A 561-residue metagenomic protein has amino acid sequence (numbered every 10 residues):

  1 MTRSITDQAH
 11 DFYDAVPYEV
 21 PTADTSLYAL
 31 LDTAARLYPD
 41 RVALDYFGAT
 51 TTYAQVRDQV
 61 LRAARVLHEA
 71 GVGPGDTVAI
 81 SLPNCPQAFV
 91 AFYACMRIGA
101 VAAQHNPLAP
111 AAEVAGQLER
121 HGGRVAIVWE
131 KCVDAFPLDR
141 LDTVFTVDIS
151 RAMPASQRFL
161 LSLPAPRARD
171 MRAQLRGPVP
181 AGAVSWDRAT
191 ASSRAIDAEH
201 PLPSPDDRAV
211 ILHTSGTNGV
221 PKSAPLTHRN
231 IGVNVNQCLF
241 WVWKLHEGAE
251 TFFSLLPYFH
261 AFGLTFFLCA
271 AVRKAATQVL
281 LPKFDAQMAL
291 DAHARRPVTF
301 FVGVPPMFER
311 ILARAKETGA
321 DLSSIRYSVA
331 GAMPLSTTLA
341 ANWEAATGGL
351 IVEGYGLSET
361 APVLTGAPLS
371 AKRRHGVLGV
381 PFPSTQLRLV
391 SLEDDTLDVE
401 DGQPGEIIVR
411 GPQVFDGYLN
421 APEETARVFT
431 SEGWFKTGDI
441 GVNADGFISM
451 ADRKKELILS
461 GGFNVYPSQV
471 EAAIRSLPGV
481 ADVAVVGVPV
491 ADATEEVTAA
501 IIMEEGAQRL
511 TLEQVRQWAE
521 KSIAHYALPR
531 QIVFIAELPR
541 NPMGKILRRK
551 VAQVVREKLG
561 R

Functional and structural regions predicted by a protein language model:
T22-A23, D32, V42-C85, F89-Y93 (+1 more regions): Conserved AMP-binding/adenylate-forming core of the ANL superfamily
L67-V72, S193-D206, I211-S254, K274-A276: Conserved adenylate-forming
E69-A70, R97-R188, E505: Structural core segment of the AMP-binding/adenylate-forming
A109, G116, A126-E130, G411 (+6 more regions): AMP-binding/adenylate-forming catalytic core of the ANL superfamily
F159, V298-G303, A313-R373, Q386: Gly/Ser/Thr-rich phosphate-binding loop
G232-T251, F259-F300, R314-A315: Conserved AMP-binding/adenylation subdomain of ANL enzymes
V380-S384, D395-V428, V465: Conserved ATP/PPi-binding loop(s) of AMP-dependent carboxylate-activating enzymes
R388-I408, R427, N443-D445, G506-L512 (+1 more regions): Conserved beta-loop-beta connector loops within the AMP-binding
